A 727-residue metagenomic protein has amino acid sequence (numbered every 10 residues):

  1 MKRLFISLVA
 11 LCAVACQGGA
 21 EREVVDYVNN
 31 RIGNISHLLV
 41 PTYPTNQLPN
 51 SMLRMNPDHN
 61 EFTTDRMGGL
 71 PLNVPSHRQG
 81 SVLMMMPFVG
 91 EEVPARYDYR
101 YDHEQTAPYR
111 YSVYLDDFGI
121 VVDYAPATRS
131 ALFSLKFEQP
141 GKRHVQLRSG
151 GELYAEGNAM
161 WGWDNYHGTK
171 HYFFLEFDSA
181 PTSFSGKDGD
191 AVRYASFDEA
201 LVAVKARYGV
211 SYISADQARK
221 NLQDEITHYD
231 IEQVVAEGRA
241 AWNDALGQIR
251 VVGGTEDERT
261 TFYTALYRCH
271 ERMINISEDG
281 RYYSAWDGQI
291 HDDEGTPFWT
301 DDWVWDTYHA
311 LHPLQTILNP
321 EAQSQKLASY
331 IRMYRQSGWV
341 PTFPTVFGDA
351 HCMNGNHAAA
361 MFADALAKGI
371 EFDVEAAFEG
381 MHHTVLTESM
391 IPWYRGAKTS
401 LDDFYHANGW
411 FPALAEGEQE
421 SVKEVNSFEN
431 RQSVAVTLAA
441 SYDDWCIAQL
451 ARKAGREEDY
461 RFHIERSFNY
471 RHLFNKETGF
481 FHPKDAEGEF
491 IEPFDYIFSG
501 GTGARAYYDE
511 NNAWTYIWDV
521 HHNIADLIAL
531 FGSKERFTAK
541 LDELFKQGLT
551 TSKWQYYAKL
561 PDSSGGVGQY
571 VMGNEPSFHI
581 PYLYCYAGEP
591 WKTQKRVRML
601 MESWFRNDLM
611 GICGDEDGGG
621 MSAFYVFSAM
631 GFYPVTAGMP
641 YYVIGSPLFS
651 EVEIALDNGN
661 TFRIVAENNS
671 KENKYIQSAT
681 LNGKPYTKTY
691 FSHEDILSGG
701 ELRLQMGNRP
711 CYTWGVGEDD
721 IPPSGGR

Functional and structural regions predicted by a protein language model:
M1-L4: Positively charged n-region of N-terminal signal peptides that target proteins for export
V9-Q17: Hydrophobic h-region of N-terminal signal peptides that target proteins for export in Gram-negative bacteria
A20-H312, T316-A360, L366-L438, C446-H472 (+9 more regions): Accessory carbohydrate-recognition regions in carbohydrate-active enzymes
D443: ATP-dependent phospho-/nucleotidyl transfer catalytic cores
F662-N668: Beta-strand-rich recognition domains
Y675: Extracellular attachment/recognition segments
